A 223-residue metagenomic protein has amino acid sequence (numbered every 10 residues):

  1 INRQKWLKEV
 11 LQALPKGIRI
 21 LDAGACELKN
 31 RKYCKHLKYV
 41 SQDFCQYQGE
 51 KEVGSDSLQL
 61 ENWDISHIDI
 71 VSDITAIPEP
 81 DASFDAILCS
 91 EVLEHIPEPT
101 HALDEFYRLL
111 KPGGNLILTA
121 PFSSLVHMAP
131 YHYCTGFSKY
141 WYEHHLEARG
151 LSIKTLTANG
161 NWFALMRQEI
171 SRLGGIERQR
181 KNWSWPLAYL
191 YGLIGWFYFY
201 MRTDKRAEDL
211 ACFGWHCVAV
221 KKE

Functional and structural regions predicted by a protein language model:
I1-I18, E27-K29: Conserved alpha-helix/loop element of class I SAM-dependent methyltransferases that forms part of the SAM/SAH-binding
N2-K5, D22-A23, H67-D69, F199-M201: Short gly/ser/thr-rich secondary-structure transition/capping motifs
N2-W6, G24-A25, H101, F137: Short, conserved clusters of charged catalytic residues that mark active-site and nucleotide-handling motifs
W6-Q12, S55-S57, A86, S123-S124 (+1 more regions): A generic short-segment signal for beta-strand/edge and adjacent turn/coil regions
V10-D22, L165-I170: Short, charged, low-hydrophobicity "junction" segments
I18-M128, E143, C217-K221: Conserved SAM-binding loop
E61, V71, P97-E105, K111 (+1 more regions): S-adenosyl-L-methionine-dependent methyltransferase catalytic module, highlighting the catalytic core
